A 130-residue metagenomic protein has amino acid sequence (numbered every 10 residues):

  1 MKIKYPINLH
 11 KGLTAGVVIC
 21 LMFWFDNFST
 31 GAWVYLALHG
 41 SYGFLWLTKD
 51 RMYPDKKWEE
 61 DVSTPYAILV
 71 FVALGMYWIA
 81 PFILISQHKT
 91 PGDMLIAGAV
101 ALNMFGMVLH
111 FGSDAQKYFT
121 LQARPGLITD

Functional and structural regions predicted by a protein language model:
M1-T129: Membrane-anchoring alpha-helices and their flanking helix-loop junctions
